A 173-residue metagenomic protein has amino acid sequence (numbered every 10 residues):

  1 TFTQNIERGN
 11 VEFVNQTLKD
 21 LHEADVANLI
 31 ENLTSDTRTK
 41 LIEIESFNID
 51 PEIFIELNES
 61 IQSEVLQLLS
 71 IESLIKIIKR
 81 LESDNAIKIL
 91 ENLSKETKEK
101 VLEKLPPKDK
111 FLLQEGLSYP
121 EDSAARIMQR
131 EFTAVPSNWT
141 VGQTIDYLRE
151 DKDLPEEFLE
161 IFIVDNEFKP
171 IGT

Functional and structural regions predicted by a protein language model:
T1-T173: Hydrophobic packing positions in regular secondary-structure scaffolds
